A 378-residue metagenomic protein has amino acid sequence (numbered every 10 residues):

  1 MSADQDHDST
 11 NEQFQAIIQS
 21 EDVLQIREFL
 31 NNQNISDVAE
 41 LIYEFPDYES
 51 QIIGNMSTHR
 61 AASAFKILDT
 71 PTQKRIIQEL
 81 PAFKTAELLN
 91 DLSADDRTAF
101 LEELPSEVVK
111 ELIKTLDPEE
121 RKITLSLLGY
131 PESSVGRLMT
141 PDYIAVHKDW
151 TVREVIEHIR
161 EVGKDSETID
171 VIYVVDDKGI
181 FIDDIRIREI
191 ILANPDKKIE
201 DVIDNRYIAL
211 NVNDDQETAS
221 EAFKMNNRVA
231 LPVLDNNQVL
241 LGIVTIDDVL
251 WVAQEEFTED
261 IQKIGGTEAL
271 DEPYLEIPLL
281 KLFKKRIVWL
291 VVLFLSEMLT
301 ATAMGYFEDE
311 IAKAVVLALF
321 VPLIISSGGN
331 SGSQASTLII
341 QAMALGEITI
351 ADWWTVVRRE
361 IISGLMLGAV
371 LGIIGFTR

Functional and structural regions predicted by a protein language model:
M1-E268: Hydrophobic packing positions in regular secondary-structure scaffolds
V252, F257-R378: Alpha-helical transmembrane segments and their membrane-interface boundaries that form or gate the permeation pathway
